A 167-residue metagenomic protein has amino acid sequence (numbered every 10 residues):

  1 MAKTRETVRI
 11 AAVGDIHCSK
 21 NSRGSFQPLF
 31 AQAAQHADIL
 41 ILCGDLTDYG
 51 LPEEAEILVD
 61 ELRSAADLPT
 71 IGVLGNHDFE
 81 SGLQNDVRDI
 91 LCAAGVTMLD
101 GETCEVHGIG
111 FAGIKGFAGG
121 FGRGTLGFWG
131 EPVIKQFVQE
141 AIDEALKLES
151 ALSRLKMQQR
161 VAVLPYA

Functional and structural regions predicted by a protein language model:
M1-P69, D78-G82, I134, V138-D143: N-terminal active-site segment of His-dependent metallophosphoesterases
A12, L42, V73, F111-I114: Short glycine/serine/threonine-biased micro-segments
I16-C18, S81-A167: Conserved catalytic scaffold of divalent metal-dependent phosphoesterases
I39, I71, Q159-V161: Short, Asp-centered acidic motifs that coordinate Mg2+ and/or phosphate in catalytic or ligand-binding sites
G44-L46, L74-N76, L164-Y166: A cross-domain feature marking catalytic cores of carbohydrate-active enzymes and several ubiquitous metabolic/repair
P69-T70, D100: Short, acidic/small-residue loops that bind anionic groups at enzyme active sites
